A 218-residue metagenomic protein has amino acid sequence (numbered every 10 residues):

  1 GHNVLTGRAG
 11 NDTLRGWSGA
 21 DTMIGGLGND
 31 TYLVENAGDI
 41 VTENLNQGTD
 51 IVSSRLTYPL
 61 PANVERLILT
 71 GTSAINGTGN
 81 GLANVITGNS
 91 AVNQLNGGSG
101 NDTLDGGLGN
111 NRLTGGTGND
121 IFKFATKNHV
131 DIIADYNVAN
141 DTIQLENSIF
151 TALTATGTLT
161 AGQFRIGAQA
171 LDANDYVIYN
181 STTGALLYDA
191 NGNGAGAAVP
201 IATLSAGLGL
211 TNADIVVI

Functional and structural regions predicted by a protein language model:
G1-A62, A74-T78, A83-F164: Acidic, glycine-rich calcium-binding repeat modules characteristic of RTX/beta-roll and related beta-solenoid repeat
I68, N119-I218: Acidic glycine/aspartate-rich repeat arrays in secreted/surface proteins
G71: Short loop/edge segments at beta-strand edges and connector loops that shape dinucleotide/nucleotide cofactor-binding
